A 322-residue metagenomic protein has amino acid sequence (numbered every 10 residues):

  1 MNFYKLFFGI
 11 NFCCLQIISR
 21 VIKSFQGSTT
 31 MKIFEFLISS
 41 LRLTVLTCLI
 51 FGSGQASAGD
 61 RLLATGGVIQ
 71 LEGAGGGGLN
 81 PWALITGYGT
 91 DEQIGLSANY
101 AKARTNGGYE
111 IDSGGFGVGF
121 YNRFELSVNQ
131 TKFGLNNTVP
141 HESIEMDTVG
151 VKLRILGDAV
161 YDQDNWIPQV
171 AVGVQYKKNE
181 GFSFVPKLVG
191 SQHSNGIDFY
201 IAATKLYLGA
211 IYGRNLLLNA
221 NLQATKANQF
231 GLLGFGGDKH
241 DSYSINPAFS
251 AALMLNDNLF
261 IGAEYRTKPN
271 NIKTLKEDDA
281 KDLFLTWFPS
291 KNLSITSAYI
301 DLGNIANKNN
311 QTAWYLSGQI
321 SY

Functional and structural regions predicted by a protein language model:
M1-V68: Cleavable N-terminal export/targeting peptides
L15-Q16, V21, P168, L216-A220: Low-complexity, intrinsically disordered short segments enriched for Gly/Pro and polybasic residues
A58-A210, L255-L259, P269-N271, K276 (+4 more regions): Transmembrane beta-barrel domains of Gram-negative outer membranes and organellar outer membranes
S191-N271, D279-A280: Detector for outer-membrane/organellar transmembrane beta-barrel domains, recognizing the amphipathic beta-strand
